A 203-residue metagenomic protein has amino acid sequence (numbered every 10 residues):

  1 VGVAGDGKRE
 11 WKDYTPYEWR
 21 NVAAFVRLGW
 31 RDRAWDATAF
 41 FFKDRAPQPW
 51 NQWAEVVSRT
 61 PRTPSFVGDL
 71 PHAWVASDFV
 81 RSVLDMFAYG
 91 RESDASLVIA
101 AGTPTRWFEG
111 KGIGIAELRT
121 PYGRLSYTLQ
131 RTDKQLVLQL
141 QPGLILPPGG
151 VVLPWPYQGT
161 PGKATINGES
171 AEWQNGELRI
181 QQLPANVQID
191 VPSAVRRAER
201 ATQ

Functional and structural regions predicted by a protein language model:
V1, R119-P121, Q130-V137, E172-N175: Short, ordered beta-strand-loop transition motifs
V1-R91: Active-site core of glycosidic bond-cleaving carbohydrate-active enzymes
W35-F42, E92-E109, G168-E172, T202-Q203: Short alpha-helical "patches" and their helix-cap loops
A54-V57, G162-Q182: Solvent-exposed beta-strand/loop surfaces of large extracellular or lumenal domains
L70-S126, T132: Catalytic cores of secreted or luminal carbohydrate-active enzymes
A101-P104, Q141-G159: Surface-exposed beta-strand/loop patches in extracellular or lumenal glycoproteins
Y127, Q135-L144: Short, well-ordered beta-strand segments enriched in hydrophobic/aromatic residues
Q174-Q203: C-terminal beta-strand-rich structural cap/linker in extracellular carbohydrate-active enzymes
